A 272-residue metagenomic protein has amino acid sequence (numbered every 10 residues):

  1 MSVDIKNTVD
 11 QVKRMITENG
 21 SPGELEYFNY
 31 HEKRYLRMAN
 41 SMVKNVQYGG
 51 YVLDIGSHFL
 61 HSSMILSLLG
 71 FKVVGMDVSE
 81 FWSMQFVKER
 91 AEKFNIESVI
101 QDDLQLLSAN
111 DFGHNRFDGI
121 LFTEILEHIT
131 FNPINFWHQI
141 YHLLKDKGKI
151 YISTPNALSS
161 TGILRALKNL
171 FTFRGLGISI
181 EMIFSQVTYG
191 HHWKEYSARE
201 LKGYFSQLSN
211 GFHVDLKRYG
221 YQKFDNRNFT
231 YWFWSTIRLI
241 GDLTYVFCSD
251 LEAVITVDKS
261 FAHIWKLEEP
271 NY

Functional and structural regions predicted by a protein language model:
T8-K33, V78, Q85, E89-F94 (+4 more regions): S-adenosyl-L-methionine-dependent methyltransferase catalytic module, highlighting the catalytic core
Y30-G49: Conserved alpha-helix/loop element of class I SAM-dependent methyltransferases that forms part of the SAM/SAH-binding
G49-H58: Conserved class I S-adenosyl-L-methionine
F59-G70: Conserved SAM-binding loop of SAM-dependent methyltransferases across substrates and taxa, primarily the Class I
F71, G148: A short helix->loop->beta-strand "cap" motif at the edges of active sites that frequently abuts
K72-D77: Conserved SAM-binding motif I beta-strand of class I
A109-I120: A short acidic, Gly/Pro-enriched loop at the edge of an enzyme's catalytic core that lines a small-molecule cofactor
